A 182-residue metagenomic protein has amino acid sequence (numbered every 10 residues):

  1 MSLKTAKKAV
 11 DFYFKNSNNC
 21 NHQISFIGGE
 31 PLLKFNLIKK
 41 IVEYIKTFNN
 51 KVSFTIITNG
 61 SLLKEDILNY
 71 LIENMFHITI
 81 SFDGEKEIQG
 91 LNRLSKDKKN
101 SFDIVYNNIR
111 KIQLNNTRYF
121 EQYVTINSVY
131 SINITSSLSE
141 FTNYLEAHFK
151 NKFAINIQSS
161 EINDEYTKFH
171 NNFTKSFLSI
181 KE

Functional and structural regions predicted by a protein language model:
M1-N69, E73-N74: Conserved alpha-helical substructure of the radical SAM core
A9, L33, I57, F82-D83 (+3 more regions): Long, contiguous hydrophobic alpha-helical segments, chiefly transmembrane helices and signal peptides
F12, T79-K86: Short, compositionally biased "basic patch" segments
H22-I24, F54-T58, I78-I80, Q122-S128 (+1 more regions): Hydrophobic faces of well-ordered beta-strands that scaffold small-molecule active sites in alpha/beta enzyme cores
G29-P31, N59-S61, D83, V129-S131 (+1 more regions): Active-site beta-loop-alpha junctions enriched in small/polar residues
F48, I78, K98: A short alpha->loop->secondary-structure connector
I72-I78, F149-K152: Glycine-enriched alpha-helix->loop->beta-strand junction motifs that scaffold or abut catalytic
E87, L91-E182: Radical SAM enzyme [4Fe-4S]-AdoMet core and its adjacent flexible, acidic and glycine-rich loops/tails across
